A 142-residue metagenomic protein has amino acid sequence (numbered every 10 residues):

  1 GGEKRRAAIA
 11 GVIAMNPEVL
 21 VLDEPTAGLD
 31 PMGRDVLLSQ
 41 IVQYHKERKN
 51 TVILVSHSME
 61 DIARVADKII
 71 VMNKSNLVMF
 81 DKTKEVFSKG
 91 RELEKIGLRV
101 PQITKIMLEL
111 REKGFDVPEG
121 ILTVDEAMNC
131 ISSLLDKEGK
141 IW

Functional and structural regions predicted by a protein language model:
A14-E18: A short, proline-enriched helix->beta-strand linker immediately N-terminal to the Walker B motif in ABC-type P-loop
L20-D23: Catalytic Walker B motif of ABC-type/P-loop ATPase nucleotide-binding domains
P31-G33: Helix N-cap at the start of a conserved alpha-helix in ABC-type nucleotide-binding domains
D35-E47: Helical segment within the ABC ATPase nucleotide-binding domain
S56-H57: H-loop/switch region of ABC-family ATPase nucleotide-binding domains
I62-R64: A short, surface-exposed alpha-helical micro-motif characterized by mixed small hydrophobic and charged/polar residues
